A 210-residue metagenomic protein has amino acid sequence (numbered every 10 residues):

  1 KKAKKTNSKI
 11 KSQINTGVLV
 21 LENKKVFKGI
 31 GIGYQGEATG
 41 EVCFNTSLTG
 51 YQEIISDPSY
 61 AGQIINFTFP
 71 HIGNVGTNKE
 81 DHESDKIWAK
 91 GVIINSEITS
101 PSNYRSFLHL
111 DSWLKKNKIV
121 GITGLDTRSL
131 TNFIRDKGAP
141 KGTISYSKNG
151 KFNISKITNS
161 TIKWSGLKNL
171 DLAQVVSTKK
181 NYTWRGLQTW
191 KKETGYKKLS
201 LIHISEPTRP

Functional and structural regions predicted by a protein language model:
K1-K9: Polybasic, lysine-enriched low-complexity intrinsically disordered terminal tails
K5-T6, K141, E206: Intrinsically disordered and other compositionally biased segments
S12-I14, V20-K156: Feature captures the catalytic cores and cofactor-binding loops of soluble hydro-lyases/lyases that act on carboxylate
I14, I134, P140-L201: Flexible inter-domain linker/hinge segments
T127, T208-P210: Ser/Thr-centric signal marking residues that sit in or immediately flank functional binding/regulatory motifs
I202-T208: Conserved small/polar residues in nucleotide/adenosyl-binding loops
